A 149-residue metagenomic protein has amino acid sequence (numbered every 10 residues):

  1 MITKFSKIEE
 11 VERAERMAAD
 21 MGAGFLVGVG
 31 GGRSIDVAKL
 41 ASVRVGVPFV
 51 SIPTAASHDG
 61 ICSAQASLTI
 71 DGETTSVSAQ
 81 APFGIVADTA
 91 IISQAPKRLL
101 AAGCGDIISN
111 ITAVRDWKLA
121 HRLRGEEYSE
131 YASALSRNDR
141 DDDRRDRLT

Functional and structural regions predicted by a protein language model:
M1-F25, A95, A102: ATP/NTP phosphate-donor binding region
T3-S6, R33, A56, I92: Glycine-/small-residue-rich active-site loops that bind phosphorylated ligands and cofactors
F5-E9, I35-V37, G60: Short active-site-adjacent helix-start/loop capping segments
E12-E15, I35-V37, D71-E73: A generic local structural motif
A18-A41, V45-T54: A short, small-residue-rich loop immediately preceding and capping a beta-strand
V43-R145: A glycine/threonine-rich phosphate-anchoring loop and its flanking beta-alpha core in nucleotide/phosphate-binding
